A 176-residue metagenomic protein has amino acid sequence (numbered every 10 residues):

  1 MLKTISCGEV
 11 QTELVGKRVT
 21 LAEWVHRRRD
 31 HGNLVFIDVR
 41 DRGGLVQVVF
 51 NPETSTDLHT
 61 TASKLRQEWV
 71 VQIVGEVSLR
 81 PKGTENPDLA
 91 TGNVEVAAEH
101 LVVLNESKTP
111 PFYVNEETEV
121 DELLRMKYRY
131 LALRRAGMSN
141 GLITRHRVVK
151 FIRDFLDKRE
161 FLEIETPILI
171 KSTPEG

Functional and structural regions predicted by a protein language model:
M1-G176: Class II aminoacyl-tRNA synthetase catalytic cores and aaRS-like
